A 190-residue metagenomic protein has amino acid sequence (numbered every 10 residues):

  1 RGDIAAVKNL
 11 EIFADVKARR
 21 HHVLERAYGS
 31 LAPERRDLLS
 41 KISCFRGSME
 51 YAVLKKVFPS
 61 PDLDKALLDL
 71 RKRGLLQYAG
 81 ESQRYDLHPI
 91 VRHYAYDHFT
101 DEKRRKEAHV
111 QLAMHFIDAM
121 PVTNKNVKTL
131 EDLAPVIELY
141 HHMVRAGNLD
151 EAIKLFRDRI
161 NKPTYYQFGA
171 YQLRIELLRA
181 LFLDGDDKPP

Functional and structural regions predicted by a protein language model:
R1-L38, E50, K72-L76, P163-L183: Loop-to-helix "switch" segment enriched in basic and acidic residues adjacent to catalytic/ligand pockets
D3-A5, D15, D62, K125-K128: Alpha-helix capping and helix-coil boundary motifs
L10-D15, K41, S82-Y85, V127-T129: A short, ordered amphipathic alpha-helix with a cationic face
H21-T100, V110, M114: C-terminal boundary/linker of central alpha/beta nucleotide-binding cores
F58-P59, K65, D69-R73, S82 (+1 more regions): Leucine-rich, hydrophobic repeat-scaffold detector
